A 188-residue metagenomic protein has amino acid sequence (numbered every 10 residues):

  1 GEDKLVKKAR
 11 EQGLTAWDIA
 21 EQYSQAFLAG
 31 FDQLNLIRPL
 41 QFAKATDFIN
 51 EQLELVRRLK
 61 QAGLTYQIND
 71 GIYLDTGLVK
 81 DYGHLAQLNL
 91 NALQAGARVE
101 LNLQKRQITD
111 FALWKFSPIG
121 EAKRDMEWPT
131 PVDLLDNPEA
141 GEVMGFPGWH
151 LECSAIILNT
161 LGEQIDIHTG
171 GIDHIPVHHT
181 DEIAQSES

Functional and structural regions predicted by a protein language model:
G1-E2, K44-T46, D173: Short, solvent-exposed turn/loop segments enriched in Gly/Ser/Thr/Pro and often Arg
G1-N35, L55: N-terminal, positively charged nucleic-acid-binding surface of large information/translation enzymes
T15, I19, K44, G145: Conserved acidic
A16, R38-P39, Y66, I165: Residue-level detector of short coil/turn "hinge" positions at structural boundaries
A29, N50-S188: Alpha-helical recognition segments enriched in aromatics with Gly/Pro capping that present substrate-recognition
D32-A45: Divalent metal-dependent hydrolysis catalytic cores, especially in the metallo-beta-lactamase
